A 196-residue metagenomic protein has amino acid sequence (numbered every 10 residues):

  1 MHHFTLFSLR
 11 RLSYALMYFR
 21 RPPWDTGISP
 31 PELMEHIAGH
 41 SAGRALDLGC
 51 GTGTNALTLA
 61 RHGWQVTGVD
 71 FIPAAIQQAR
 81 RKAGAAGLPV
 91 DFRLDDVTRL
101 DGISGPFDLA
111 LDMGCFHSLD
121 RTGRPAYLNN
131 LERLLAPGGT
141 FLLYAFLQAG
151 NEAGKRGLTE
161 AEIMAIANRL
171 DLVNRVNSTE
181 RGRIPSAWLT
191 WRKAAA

Functional and structural regions predicted by a protein language model:
M1-L46, T52-G105, L119-L134, G139-A196: Class I (Rossmann-like) S-adenosyl-L-methionine-dependent methyltransferase catalytic domain, capturing the SAM-binding
D108: Residue-level marker of regulatory loop/turn positions in helix-turn-helix DNA-binding domains and in histidine
L111: A conserved beta-strand element that flanks and buttresses the S-adenosyl-L-methionine
G114-S118: Short catalytic micro-motifs in class I SAM-dependent methyltransferases
